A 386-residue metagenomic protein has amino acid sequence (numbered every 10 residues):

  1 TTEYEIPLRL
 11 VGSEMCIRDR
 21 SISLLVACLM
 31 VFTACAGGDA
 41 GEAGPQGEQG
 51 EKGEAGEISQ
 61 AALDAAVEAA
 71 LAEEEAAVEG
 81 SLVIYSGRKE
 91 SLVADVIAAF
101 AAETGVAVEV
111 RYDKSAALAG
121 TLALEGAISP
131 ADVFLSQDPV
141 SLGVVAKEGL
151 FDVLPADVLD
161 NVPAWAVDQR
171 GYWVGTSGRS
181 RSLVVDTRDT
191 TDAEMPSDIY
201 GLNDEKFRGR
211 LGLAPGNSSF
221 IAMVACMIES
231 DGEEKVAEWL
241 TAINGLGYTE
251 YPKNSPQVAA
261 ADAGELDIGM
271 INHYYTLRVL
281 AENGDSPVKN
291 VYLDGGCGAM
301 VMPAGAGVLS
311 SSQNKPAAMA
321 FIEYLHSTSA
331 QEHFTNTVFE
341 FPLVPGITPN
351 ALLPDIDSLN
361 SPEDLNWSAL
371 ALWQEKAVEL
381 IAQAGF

Functional and structural regions predicted by a protein language model:
T1-I17: Single conserved hydrophobic/aromatic residue that forms the stacking wall/gate of nucleotide- or nucleobase-binding
C35-V67, L71-E74: Collagen/collagen-like triple-helix recognition
E79-D95, E109, D113-A123, I128-L266: Extracytoplasmic ligand-binding site segments that recognize negatively charged/polar headgroups
V140-V144, D262, D267-P287: A ligand-binding cleft/hinge motif common to bilobed small-molecule-binding domains
F151-V158, Y172-G175, Y200, S286-M300 (+2 more regions): Short beta-strand->loop
A164, R179, L240-N244, E250-Y251 (+1 more regions): Periplasmic-binding protein-like
S182-D189, I228, V301-N314, H333-F334: A bilobed periplasmic-binding-protein/Venus flytrap-type ligand-binding module shared by bacterial periplasmic
F207-P215, Y324-T348: Periplasmic-binding protein-like
